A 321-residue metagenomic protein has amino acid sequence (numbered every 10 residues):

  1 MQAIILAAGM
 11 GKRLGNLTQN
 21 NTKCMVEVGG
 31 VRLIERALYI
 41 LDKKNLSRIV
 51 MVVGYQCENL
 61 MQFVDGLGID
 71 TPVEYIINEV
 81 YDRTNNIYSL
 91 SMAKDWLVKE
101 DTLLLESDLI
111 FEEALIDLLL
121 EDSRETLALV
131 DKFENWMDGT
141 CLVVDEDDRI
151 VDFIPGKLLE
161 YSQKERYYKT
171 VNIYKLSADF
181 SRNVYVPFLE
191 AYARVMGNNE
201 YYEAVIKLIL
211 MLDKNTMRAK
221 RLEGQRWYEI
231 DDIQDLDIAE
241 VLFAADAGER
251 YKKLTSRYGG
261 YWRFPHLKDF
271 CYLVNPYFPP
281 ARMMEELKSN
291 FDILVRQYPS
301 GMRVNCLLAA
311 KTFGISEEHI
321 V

Functional and structural regions predicted by a protein language model:
M1-A3, Y167-H266: Conserved alpha/beta core of the MobA/IspD/sugar-nucleotide pyrophosphorylase nucleotidyltransferase superfamily
M1-L60, A310: N-terminal glycine-rich phosphate-binding loop and ensuing alpha1 helix
L6, L105, F270: Catalytic metal- and UDP-sugar-binding loop of GT-A-like glycosyltransferases, i.e., residues flanking the conserved
Y55-E74: Acidic donor-binding segment of Leloir-type glycosyltransferases
G68-E146: Conserved beta-loop-beta/alpha segment of the NTase-like Rossmann-fold superfamily that binds/positions NTPs
E112-M196: Conserved core of the sugar-phosphate nucleotidyltransferase
V241-Q297: N-terminal "arm"/small-domain region of PLP-dependent enzymes with the aminotransferase-like
P299, A309-V321: Short loop-beta-helix segment that forms the pyridoxal 5′-phosphate
